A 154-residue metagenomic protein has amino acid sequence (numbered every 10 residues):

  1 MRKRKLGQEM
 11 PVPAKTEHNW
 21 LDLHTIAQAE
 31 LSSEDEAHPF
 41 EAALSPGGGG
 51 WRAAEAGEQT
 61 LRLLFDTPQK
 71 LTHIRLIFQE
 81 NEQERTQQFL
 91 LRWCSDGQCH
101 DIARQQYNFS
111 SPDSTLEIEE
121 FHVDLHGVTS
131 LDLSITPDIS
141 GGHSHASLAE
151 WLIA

Functional and structural regions predicted by a protein language model:
M1-D66, N81-Q83, L152: Disordered, acidic Ser/Thr/Pro-rich linker "stalks" and the adjacent N-terminal cap of the next globular domain
D22-T25, H38, C99, R104 (+2 more regions): Low-complexity, compositionally biased segments
A43-H100, E120-A154: Aromatic, loop-rich ligand-recognition surfaces of beta-strand-rich domains
H100-V123: Extracellular carbohydrate recognition and processing domains and analogous Trp-centered ligand-binding platforms
